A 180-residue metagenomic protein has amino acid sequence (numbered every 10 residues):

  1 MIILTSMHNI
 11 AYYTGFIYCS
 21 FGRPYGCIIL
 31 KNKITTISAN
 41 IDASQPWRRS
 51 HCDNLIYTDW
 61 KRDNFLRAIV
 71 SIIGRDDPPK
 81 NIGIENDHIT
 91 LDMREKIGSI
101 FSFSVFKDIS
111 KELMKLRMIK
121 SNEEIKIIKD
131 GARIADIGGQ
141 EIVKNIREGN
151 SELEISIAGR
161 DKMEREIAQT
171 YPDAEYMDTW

Functional and structural regions predicted by a protein language model:
M1-G138: A composition/biophysics-driven feature that prefers long, compositionally simple stretches
M1-I10, D136-W180: Active-site cores enriched in adjacent His and Asp/Glu residues with nearby glycine-rich loops that coordinate divalent
